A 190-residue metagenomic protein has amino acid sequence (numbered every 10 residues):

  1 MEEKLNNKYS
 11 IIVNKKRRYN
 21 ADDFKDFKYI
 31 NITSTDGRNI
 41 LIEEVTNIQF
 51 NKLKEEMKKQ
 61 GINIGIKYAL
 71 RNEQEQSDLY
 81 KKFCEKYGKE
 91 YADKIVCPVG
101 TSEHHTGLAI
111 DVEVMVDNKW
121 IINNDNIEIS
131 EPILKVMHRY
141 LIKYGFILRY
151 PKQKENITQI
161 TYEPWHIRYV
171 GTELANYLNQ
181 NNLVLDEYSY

Functional and structural regions predicted by a protein language model:
M1-Y190: Extracytoplasmic cell-surface/polysaccharide-interacting catalytic and binding patches
